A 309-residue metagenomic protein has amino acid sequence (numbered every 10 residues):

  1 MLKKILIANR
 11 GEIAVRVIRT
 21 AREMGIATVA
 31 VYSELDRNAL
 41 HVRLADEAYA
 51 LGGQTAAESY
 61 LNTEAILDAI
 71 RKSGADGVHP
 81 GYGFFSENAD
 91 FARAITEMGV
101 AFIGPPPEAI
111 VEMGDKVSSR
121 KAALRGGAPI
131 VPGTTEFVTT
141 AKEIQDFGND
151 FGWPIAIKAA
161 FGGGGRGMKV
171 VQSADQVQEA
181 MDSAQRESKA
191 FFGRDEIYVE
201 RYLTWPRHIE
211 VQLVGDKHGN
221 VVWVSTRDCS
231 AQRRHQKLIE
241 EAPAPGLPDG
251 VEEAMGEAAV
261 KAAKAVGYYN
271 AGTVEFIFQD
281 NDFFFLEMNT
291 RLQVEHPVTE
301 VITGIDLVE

Functional and structural regions predicted by a protein language model:
M1-V274, F278-I302: N-terminal beta-alpha lobe that positions the nucleotide/phosphoryl donor in ATP/NTP-coupled carboxylate activation
L307-E309: Polar, glycine-rich mid-to-C-terminal structural blocks that act as macromolecule-binding/assembly scaffolds
